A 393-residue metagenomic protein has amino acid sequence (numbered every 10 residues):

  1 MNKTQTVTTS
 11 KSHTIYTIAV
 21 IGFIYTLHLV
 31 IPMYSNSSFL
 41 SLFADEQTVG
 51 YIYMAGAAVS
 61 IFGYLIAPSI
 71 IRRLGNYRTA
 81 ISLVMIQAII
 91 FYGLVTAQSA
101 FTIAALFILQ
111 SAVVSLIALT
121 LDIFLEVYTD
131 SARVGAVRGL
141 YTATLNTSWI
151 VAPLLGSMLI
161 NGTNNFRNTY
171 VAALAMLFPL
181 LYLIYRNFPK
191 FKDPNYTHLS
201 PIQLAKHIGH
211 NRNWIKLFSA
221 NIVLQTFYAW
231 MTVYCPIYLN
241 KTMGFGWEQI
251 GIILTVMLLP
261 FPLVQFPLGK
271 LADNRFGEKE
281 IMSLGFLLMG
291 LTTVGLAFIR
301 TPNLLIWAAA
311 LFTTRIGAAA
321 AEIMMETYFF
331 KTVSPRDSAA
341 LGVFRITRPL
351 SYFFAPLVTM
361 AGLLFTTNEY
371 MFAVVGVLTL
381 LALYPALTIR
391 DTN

Functional and structural regions predicted by a protein language model:
M1-S12, F188-S219: Juxtamembrane intracellular "pre-TM" segments in multi-pass secondary transporters
Q5-A58, N213-A220, L224-M243, Q249-I253: Helix-loop boundary and gating motifs at the non-cytosolic
F23, T102-I117, I222, L305-A320: Hydrophobic core of transmembrane alpha-helices in multi-pass small-molecule transporters, especially MFS/SLC-type
G63-N76, Q265-G277, L363-L364: Helix-to-loop junctions at the C-terminal end of transmembrane segments in multipass secondary transporters
R78-Y92, E280-G295: Structural signature of the two symmetry-related core transmembrane helices
Q110-L145: Cytoplasmic helix-loop-helix junction between adjacent transmembrane helices in 12-TM secondary transporters
N168-Y185, M371-L387: Symmetry-related core transmembrane helices of the 12-TM Major Facilitator Superfamily/SLC fold
D337-F365: A late C-terminal transmembrane helix in Major Facilitator Superfamily
